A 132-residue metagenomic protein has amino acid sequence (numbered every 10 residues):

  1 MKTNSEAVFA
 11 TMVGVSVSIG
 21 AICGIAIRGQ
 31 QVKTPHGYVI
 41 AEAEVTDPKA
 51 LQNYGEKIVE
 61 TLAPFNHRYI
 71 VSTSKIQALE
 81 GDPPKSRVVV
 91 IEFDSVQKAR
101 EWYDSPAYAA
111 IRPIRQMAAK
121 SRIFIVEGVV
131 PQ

Functional and structural regions predicted by a protein language model:
M1-S5: N-terminal secretory signal peptides that target proteins for export/translocation
V8-R87, F93-D104, E127-Q132: Short S/T/G/P-rich N-terminal loop/turn motif that feeds into the first structured element of a domain
R87-V89, S121-R122: Generic beta-strand structural signal
Y108-I125: Short arginine-rich
